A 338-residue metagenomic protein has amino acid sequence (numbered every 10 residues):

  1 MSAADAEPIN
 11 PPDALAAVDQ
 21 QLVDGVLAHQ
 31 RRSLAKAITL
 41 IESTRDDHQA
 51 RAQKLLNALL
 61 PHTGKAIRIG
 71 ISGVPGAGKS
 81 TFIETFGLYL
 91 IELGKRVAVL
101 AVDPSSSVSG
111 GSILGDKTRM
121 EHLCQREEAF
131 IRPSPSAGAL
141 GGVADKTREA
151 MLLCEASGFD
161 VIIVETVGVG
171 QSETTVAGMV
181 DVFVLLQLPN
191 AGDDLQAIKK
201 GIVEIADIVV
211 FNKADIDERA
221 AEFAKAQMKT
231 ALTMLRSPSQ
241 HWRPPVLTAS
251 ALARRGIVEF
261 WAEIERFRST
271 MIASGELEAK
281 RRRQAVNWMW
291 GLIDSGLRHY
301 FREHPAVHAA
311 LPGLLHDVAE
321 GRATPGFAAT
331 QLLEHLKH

Functional and structural regions predicted by a protein language model:
M1-V23: Charged, compositionally biased N-terminal leader segments and the immediate start of the first structured element
V18-I69, A77, I83-S172, M179-D194: Nucleotide-state-sensitive switch-loop elements of NTP-binding domains
Q30, D103, E165, N212 (+3 more regions): Residue-level signal for inorganic ion chemistry
L34-K36, T248, E259-K337: Long, well-ordered amphipathic alpha-helical subdomains in the mid-to-C-terminal portions of large enzyme subunits
V74: P-loop (Walker A) phosphate-binding loop of NTP-binding proteins
I113, A150, T175, M179 (+5 more regions): Alpha-helical scaffold elements adjacent to nucleotide-binding pockets in ATP/GTP-utilizing enzyme cores
V176, P189-R219: Flexible active-site lid/hinge loop adjacent to a nucleotide/diphosphate and Mg2+-phosphate binding pocket
I208-V210, A214-M271: Canonical P-loop GTPase G-domain recognition
